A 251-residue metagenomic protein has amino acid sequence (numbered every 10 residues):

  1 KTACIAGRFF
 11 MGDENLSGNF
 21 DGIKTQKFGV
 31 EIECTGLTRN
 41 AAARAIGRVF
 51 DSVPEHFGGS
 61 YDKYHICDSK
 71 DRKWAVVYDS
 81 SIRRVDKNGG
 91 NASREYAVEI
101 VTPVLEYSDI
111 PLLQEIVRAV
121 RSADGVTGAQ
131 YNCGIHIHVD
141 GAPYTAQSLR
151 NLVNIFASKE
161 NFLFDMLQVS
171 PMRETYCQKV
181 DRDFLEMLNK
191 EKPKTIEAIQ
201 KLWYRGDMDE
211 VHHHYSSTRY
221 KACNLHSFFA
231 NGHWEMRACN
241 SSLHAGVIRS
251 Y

Functional and structural regions predicted by a protein language model:
K1-F10: Positively charged N-terminal leader segments that act as targeting/secretion signals
M11-A129, A142-Y251: C-terminal accessory/tail domains of diverse enzymes
Y131-I135: Short, conserved phosphate-binding/catalytic loop or strand-edge motifs used in phosphoryl-/nucleotidyl-transfer
H136-D140: Histidine-centered divalent metal-coordination motifs
